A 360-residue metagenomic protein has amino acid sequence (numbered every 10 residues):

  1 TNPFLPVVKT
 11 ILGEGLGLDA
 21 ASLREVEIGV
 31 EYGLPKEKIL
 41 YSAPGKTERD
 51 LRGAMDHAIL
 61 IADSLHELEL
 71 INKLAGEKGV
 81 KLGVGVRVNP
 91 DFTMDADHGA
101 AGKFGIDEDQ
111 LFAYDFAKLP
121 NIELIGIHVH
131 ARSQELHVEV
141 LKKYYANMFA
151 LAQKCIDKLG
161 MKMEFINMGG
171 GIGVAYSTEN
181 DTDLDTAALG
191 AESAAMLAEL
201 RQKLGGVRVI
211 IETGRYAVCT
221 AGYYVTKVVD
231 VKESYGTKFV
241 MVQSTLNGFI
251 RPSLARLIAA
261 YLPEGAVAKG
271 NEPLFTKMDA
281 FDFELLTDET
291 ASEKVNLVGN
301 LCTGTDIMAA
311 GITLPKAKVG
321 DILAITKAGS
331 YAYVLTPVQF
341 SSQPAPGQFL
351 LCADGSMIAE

Functional and structural regions predicted by a protein language model:
T1-F165, V174, R201: Active-site-proximal beta-alpha core segment in soluble small-molecule metabolic enzymes
A21, L65, N89-D91, H130 (+5 more regions): Anionic group-transfer/hydrolysis microenvironments
R132, I166-G173, I211-Y216: Glycine-rich beta-strand-to-loop/alpha-helix junction loops that act as flexible
H137-K143, A175-L189, C219-D230, A310-T313: Short glycine/threonine-rich loop-to-helix capping motif typified by GTGT followed within a few residues by an Asp-Pro
G190-R201: Active-site neighborhood of glycoside hydrolase catalytic domains
L204-E360: Charged (often Lys/Glu-rich) extended helix/loop segments that serve as interaction or gating elements
